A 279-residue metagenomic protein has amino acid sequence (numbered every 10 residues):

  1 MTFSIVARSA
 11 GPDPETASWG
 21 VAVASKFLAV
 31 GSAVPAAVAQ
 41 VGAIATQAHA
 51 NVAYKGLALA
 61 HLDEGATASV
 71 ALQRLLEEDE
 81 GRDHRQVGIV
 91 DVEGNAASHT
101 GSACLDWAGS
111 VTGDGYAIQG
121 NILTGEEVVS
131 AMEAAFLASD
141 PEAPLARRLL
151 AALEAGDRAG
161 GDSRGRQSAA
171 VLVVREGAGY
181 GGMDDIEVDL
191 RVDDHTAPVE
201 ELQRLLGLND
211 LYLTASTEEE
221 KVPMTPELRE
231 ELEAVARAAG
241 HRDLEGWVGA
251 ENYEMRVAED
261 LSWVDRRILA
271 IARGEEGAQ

Functional and structural regions predicted by a protein language model:
M1-P226: N-terminal nucleophile
A33, R256-E259: Short, solvent-exposed loop/turn and secondary-structure capping segments
L75, L153, A236, E245-V248 (+1 more regions): A general structural motif at alpha-helix termini
P198, V264-I268: Short, hydrophobic-biased amphipathic alpha-helical segments
E220-V257, I271-E275: A short amphipathic alpha-helical interaction element
E259-W263, G277-A278: C-terminal soluble interaction/assembly domains
